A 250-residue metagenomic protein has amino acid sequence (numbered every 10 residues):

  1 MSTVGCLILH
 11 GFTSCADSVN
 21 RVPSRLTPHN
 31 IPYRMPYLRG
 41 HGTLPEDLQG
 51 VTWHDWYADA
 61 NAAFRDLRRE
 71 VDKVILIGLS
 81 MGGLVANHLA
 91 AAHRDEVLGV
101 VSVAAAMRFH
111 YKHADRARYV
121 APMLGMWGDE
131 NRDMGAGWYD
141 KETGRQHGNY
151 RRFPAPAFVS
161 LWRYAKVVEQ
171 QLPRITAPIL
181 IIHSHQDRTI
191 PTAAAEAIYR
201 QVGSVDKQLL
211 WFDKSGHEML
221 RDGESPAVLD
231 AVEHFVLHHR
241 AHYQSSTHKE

Functional and structural regions predicted by a protein language model:
T13-S24: The serine-hydrolase catalytic nucleophile loop
P28-P45: Conserved alpha/beta-hydrolase
G78-G82, A86: Gly/Ala-rich beta-loop-alpha elbow adjacent to hydrolase catalytic centers
V101-Y111: Active-site nucleophile loop of the alpha/beta-hydrolase fold
I175, I181-H183, D187: Short beta-strand/loop motif that positions the catalytic acidic residue of the alpha/beta-hydrolase fold
R188-A194: Conserved alpha/beta-hydrolase "acid-adjacent" motif
E196, R200-E218: Catalytic histidine neighborhood in serine/cysteine hydrolases with alpha/beta-hydrolase-type architecture
D213-E250: Catalytic active-site module of serine/aspartate enzymes centered on a nucleophile-bearing elbow/loop
